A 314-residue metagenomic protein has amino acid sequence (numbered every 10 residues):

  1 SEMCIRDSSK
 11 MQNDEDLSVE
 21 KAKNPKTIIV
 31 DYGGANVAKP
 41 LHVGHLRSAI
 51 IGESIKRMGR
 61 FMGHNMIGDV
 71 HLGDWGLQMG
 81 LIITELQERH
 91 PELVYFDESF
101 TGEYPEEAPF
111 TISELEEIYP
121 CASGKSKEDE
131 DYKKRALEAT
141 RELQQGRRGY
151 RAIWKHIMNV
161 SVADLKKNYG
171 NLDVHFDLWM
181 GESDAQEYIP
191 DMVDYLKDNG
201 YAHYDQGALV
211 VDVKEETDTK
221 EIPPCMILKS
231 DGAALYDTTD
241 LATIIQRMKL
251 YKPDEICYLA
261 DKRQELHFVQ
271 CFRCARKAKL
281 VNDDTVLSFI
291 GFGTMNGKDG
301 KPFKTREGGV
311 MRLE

Functional and structural regions predicted by a protein language model:
S1-E2, R6-E314: NTP-dependent nucleotidyl-transfer catalytic core
